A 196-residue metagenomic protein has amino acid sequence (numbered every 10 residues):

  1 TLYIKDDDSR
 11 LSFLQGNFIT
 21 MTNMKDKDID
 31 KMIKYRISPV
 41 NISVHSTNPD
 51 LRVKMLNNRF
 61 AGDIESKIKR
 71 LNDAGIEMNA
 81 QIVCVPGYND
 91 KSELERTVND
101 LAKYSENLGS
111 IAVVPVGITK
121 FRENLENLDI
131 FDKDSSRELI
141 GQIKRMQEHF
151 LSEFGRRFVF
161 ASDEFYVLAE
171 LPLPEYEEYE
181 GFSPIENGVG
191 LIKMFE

Functional and structural regions predicted by a protein language model:
T1-N107, I118-M146: Conserved Radical SAM active-site core
A102-Y104, A112, G117-E196: Auxiliary Fe-S-binding modules of radical SAM enzymes
